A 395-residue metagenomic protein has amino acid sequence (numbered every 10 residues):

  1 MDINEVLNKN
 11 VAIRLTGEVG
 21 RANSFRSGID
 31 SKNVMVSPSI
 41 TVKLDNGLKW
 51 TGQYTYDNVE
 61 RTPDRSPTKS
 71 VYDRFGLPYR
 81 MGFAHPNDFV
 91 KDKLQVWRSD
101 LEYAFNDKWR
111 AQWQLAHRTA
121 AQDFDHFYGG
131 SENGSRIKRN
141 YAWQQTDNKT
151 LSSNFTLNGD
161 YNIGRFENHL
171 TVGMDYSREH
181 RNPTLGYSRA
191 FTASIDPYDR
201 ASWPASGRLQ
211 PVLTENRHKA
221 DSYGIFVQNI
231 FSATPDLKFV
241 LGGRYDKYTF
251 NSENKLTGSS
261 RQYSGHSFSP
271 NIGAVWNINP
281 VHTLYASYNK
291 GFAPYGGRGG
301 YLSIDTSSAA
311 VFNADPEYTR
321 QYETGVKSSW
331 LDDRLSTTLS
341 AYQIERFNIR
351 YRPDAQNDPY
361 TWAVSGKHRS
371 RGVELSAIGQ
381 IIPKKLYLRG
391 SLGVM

Functional and structural regions predicted by a protein language model:
M1-A22, R26-D64, N87-D100, A104-N106: Transmembrane beta-barrel wall of Gram-negative outer-membrane proteins
N8-K9, K43-G47, N106-K108, N158 (+8 more regions): Outer-membrane beta-barrel channels and translocator barrels
I13-L15, W50-G52, A111-L115, N168-M174 (+5 more regions): Transmembrane beta-strands of outer-membrane beta-barrel proteins
V19-N23, V34, Y56-E60, H117-D123 (+8 more regions): Transmembrane beta-strands of outer-membrane beta-barrel pores
K43-D45, N148, E167-T171, D175-E179 (+1 more regions): Structural signature of Gram-negative outer-membrane beta-barrels, strongest in the C-terminal barrel of TonB-dependent
T68-G82, E132-I137, T184-T214, R261-Q262 (+2 more regions): Surface-exposed loop/turn segments flanking beta-strands in extracellular/periplasmic regions
W97-A120, R139-N254: Face-selective signature of the C-terminal outer-membrane beta-barrel domain
R334-E345, A363-M395: Gram-negative outer-membrane beta-barrel transporters
